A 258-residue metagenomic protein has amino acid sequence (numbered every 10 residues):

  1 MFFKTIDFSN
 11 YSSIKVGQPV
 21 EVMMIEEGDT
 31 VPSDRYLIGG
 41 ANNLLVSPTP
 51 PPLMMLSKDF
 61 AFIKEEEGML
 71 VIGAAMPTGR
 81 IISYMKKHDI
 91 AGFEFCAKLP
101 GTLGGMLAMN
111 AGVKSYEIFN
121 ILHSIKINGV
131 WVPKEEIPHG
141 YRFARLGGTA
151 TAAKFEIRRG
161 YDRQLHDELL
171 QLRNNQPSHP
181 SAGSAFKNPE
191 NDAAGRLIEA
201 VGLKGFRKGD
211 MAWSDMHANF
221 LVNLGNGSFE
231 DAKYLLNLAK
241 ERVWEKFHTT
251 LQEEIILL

Functional and structural regions predicted by a protein language model:
M1-I38, N43: N-terminal, positively charged, Ser/Thr/Ala/Gly-biased leader segments that form transit/presequence-like amphipathic
F3, S9-S13, N128-L258: Phosphate/pyrophosphate- and phosphate-bearing ligand-binding catalytic cores of soluble enzymes
I14-G17, L37-I38, L45-S47, K64-E65 (+6 more regions): Solvent-exposed alpha-helices and their adjacent loops that cap or buttress functional pockets in soluble metabolic
K15-E27, L45-F62, L107-E135, G147-A152: Structural signature of FAD isoalloxazine-binding scaffolds in flavoprotein oxidoreductases
E21-M23, D34-Y36, N43-L44, P51-M54 (+5 more regions): Structural motif
T30-Y36, D59-M106: FAD-binding glycine-rich core of flavoenzymes that anchor FAD
A41-N43, P77, L99-L107, K114 (+1 more regions): Gly/Ser/Thr-rich beta-alpha loop segments that engage phosphate groups in nucleotides
A61-E66, I125, F186, I255: A structural signal for short hydrophobic beta-strand segments in well-ordered beta-sheet cores
